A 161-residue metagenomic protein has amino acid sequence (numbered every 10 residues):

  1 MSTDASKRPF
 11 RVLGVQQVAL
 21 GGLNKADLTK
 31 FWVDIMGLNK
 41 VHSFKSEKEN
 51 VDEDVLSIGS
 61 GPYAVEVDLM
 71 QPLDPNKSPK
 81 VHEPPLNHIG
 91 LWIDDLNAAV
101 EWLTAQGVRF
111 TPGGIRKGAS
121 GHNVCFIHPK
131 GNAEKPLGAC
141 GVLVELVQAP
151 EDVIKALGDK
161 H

Functional and structural regions predicted by a protein language model:
S2-P9, V55, V100-H161: Vicinal oxygen chelate
S2-T29, L86-I93, V147-H161: N-terminal beta-strand motif that seeds the catalytic metal site of vicinal oxygen chelate
G14-L23, D54-G59, K77-L103, K130: Vicinal oxygen chelate
L28-V33, L103: Conserved active-site tyrosine of GNAT-family acetyltransferases
D34-V41, Q106-R109: Conserved acetyl-CoA-binding loop of GNAT-fold acetyltransferases
N39-V81, S120-E151: Conserved short beta-strand elements that form part of the metal-binding/catalytic scaffold of enzyme active sites
